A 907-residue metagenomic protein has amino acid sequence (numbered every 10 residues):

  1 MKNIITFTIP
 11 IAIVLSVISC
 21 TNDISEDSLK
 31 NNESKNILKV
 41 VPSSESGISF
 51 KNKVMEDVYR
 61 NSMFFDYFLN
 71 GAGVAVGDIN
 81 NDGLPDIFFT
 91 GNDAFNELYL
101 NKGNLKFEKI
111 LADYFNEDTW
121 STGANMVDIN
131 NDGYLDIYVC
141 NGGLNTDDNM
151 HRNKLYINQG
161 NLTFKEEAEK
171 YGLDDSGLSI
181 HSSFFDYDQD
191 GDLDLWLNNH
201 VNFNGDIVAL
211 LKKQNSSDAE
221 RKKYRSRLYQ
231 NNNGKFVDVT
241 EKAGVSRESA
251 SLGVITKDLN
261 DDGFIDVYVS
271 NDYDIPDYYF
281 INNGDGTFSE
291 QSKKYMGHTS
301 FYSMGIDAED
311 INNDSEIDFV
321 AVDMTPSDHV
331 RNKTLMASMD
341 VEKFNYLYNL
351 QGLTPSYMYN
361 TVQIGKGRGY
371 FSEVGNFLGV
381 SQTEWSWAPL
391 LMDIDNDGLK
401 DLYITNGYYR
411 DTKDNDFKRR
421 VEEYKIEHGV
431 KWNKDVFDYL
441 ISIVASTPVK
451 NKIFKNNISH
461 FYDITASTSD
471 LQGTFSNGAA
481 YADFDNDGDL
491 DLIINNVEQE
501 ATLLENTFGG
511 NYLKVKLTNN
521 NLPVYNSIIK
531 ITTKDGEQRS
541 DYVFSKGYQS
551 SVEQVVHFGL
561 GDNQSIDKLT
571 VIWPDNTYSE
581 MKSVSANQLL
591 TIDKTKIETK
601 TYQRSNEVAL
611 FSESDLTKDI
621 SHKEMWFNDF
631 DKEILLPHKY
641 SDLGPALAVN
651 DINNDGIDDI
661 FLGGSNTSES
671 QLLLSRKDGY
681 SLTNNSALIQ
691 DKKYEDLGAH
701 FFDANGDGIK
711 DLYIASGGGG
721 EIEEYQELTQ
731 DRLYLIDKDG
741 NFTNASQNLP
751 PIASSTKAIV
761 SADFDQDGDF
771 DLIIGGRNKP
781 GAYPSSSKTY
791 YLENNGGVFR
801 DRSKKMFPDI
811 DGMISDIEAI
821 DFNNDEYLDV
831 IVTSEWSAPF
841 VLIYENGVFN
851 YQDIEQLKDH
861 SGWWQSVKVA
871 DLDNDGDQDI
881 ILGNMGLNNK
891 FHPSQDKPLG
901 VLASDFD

Functional and structural regions predicted by a protein language model:
C20-S46, K53-R60, F64, Y370 (+5 more regions): Gly/Ser/Thr/Pro-enriched helix-cap/hinge segments flanking short amphipathic alpha-helices
I37-V58, F64-D66, I110-W120, K165-G177 (+17 more regions): Short loop/turn motifs that recur once per blade in beta-propeller domains
L38, L84-G91, L135-N141, L195-N199 (+11 more regions): Hydrophobic beta-strand segments that make up the repeating blades of beta-propeller and related beta-repeat
L38-K39, F95-I110, D147-E166, I207-D218 (+12 more regions): Beta-propeller blade repeat segments, especially FG-GAP/WD-type strand-to-loop junctions in 6- to 7-bladed propeller
G71-N81, L100, W120-N131, Y171 (+15 more regions): Beta-propeller blade termini
C140-D148, H200-R221, P326-G352, Y408-A445 (+3 more regions): Short, conserved, GDST-rich strand-edge loop motifs in beta-rich repeat architectures
Y171-Y229, N233-K257, D261-F264, D272 (+3 more regions): Solenoidal tandem-repeat scaffolds enriched in leucines and small polar residues
L178-H181, F280, G284, F288-T325 (+7 more regions): Repeat-solenoid scaffold signature
